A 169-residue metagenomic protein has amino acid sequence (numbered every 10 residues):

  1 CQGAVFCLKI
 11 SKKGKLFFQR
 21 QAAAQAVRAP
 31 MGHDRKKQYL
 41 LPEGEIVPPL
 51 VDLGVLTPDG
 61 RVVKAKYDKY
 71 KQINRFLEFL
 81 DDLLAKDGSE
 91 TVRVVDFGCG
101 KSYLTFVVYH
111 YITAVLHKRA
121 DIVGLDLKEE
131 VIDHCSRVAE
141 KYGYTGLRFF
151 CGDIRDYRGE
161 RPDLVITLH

Functional and structural regions predicted by a protein language model:
Q2-R93: Conserved Class I S-adenosyl-L-methionine-dependent methyltransferase catalytic core
L80, L84-D87, I112-L116, A139: Structural motif corresponding to the C-terminal cap of alpha-helices
F97: Conserved beta-strand/loop positions that form the S-adenosyl-L-methionine
K101-H117: Conserved SAM-binding loop of SAM-dependent methyltransferases across substrates and taxa, primarily the Class I
A120-D126: Conserved SAM-binding motif I beta-strand of class I
I132-P162: S-adenosyl-L-methionine
P162-H169: Short SAM/SAH-binding signature in class I
